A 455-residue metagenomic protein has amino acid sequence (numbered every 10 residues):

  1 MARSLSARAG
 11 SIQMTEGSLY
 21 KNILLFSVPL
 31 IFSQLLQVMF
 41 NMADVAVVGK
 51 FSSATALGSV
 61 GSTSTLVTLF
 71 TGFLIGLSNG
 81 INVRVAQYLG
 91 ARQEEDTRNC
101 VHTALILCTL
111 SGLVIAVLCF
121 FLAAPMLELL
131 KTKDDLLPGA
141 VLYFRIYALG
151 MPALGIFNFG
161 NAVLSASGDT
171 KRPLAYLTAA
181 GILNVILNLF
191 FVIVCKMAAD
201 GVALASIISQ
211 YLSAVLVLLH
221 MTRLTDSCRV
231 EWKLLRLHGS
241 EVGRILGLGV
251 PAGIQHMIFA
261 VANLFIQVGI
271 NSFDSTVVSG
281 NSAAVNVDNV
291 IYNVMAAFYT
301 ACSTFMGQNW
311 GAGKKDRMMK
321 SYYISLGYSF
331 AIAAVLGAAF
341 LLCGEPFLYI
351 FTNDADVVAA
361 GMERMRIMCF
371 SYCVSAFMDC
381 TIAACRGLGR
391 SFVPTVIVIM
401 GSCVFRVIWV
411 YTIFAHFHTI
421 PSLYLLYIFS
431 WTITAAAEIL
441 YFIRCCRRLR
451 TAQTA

Functional and structural regions predicted by a protein language model:
M1-S27, V85-P152, V194-V250, M306-S371 (+1 more regions): Short alpha-helical transmembrane segments in multi-pass integral membrane proteins
M14-F51, T65-G80, R84, T109-A116 (+5 more regions): N-terminal transmembrane alpha-helices
L25-D44, I146, A180, S209-S213 (+4 more regions): Transmembrane helical elements of multi-pass membrane transporters/channels
L30, Q34, A46, V83 (+15 more regions): Transmembrane alpha-helix boundary and packing residues in multipass membrane permease domains and related
M39-G58, L127-D134, F190-M197, M257-V290 (+3 more regions): Helix-terminus/linker motif at the lipid-water interface of multi-pass membrane proteins
V48-T68, D135-G139, A199-D200, E241-L248 (+5 more regions): Interfacial/gating helices of multi-pass transporter permease domains
L57-V117, L154-P173, Q267, G280-G344 (+2 more regions): Small-residue-rich hydrophobic transmembrane alpha-helices
S78, Y147-S165, P173-N184, V202-V217 (+4 more regions): Short runs within selected transmembrane alpha-helices of multi-pass transporters and secretion channels
